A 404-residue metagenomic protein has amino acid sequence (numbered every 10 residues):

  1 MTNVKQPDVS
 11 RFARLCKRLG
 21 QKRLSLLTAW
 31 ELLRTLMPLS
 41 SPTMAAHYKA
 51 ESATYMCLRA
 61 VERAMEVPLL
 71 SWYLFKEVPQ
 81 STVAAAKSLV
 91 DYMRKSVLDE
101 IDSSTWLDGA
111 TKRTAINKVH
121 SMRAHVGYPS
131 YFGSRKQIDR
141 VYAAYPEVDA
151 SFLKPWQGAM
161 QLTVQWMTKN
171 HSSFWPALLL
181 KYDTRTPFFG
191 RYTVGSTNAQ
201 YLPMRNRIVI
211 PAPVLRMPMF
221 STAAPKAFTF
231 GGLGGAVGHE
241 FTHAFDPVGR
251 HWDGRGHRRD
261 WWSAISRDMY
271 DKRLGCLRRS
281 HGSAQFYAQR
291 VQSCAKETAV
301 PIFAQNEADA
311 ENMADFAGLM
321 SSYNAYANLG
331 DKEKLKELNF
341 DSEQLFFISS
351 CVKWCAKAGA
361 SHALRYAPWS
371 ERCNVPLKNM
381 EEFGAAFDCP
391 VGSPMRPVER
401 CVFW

Functional and structural regions predicted by a protein language model:
M1-M93, P129-G133, V141-L162, W166-K169: Noncatalytic, helix-rich "gating/capping" subdomain that lines the substrate-entry/channel surface of large enzyme
A86-G234, F241-W404: Zinc-dependent metallohydrolase catalytic domains
